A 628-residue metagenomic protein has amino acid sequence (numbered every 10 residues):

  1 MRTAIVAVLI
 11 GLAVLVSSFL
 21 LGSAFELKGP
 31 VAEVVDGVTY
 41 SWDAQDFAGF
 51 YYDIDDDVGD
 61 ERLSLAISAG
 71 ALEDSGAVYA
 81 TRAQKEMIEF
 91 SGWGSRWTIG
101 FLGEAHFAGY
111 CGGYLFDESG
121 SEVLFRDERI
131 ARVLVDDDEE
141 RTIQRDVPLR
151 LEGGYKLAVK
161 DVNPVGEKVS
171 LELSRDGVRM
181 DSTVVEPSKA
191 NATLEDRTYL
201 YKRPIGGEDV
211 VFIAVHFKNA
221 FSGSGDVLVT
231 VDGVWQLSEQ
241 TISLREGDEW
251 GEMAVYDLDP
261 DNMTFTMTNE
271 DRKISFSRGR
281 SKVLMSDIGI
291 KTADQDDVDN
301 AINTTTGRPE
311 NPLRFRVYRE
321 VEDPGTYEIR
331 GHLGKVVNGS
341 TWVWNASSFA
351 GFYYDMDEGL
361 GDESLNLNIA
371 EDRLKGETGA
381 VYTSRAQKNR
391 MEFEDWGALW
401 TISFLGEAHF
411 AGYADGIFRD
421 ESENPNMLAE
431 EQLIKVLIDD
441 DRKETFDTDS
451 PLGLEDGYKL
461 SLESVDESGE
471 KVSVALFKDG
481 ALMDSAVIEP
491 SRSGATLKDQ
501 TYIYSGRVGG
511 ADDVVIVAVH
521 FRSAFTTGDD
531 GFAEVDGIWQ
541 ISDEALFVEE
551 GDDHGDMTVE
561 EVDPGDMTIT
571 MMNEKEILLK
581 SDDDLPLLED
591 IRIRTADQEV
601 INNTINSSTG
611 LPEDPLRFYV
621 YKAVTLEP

Functional and structural regions predicted by a protein language model:
M1-A24, V159: Secretory targeting signatures
G22-P628: Surface-exposed, beta-sheet-biased, low-hydrophobicity segments with strongly acidic/polar composition
